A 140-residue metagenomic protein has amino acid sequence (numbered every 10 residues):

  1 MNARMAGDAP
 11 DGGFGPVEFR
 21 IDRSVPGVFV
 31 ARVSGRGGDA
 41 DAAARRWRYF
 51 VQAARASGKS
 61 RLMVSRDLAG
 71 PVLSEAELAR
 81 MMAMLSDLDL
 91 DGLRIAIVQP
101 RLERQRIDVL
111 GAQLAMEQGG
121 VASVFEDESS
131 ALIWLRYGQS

Functional and structural regions predicted by a protein language model:
N2-S140: Amphipathic, Lys/Arg-enriched alpha-helical "gate/interface" segment within cytosolic domains that mediates
